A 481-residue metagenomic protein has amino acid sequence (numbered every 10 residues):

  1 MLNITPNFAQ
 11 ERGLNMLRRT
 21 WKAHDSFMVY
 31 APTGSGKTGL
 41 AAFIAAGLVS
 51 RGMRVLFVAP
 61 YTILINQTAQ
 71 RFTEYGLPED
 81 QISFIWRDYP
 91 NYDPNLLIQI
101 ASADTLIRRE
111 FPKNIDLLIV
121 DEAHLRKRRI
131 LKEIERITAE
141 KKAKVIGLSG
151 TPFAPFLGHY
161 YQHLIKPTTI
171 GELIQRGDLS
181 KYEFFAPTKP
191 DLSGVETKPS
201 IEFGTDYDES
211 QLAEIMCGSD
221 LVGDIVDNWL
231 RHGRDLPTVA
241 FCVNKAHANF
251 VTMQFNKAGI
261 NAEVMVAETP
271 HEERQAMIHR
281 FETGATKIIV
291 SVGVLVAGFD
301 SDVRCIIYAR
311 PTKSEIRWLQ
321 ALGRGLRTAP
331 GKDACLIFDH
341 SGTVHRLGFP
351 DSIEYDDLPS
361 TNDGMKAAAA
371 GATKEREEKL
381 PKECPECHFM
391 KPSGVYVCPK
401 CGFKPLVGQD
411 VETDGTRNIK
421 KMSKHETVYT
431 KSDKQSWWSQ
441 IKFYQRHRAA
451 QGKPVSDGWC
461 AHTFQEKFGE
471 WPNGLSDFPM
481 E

Functional and structural regions predicted by a protein language model:
M1-Y30: Conserved pre-motif I regulatory segment
A23-I44, F241, M265: Walker A/P-loop
I63-F84: Conserved helix-turn-beta segment of the N-terminal RecA-like "Helicase ATP-binding" lobe in SF1/SF2 helicases
S83-P94, N249-M253, I260-V292: Conserved helicase ATPase core of P-loop NTP-dependent helicases/translocases
D104, R109, H124, A267-H271 (+1 more regions): Conserved RecA-like P-loop NTPase helicase motor core
L125-F185: Post-DEXD/H (motif II) to motif III coupling segment of the RecA-like Helicase ATP-binding lobe
T168-V239: Conserved interdomain linker/interface between the two RecA-like ATPase lobes of SF2 helicase motors
T283, I316-Q320, G325-F443: C-terminal helicase lobe
